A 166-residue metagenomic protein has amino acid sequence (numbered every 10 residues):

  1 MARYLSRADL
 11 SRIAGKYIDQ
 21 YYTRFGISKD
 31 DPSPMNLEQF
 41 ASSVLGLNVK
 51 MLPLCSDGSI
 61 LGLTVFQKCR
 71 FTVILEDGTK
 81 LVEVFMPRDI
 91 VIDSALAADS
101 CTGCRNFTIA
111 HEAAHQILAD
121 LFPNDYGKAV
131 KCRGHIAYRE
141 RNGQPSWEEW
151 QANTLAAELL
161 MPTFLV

Functional and structural regions predicted by a protein language model:
M1-V166: Active-site hotspot residues in diverse enzymes, especially metal/ion-binding acidic/histidine motifs
